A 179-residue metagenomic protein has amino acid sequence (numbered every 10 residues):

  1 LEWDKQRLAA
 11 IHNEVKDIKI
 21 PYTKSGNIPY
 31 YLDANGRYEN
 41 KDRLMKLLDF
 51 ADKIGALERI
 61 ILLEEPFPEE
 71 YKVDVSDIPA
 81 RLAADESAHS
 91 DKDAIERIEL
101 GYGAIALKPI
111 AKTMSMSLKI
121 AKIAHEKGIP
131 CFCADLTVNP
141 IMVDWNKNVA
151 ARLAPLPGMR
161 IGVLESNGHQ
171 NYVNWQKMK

Functional and structural regions predicted by a protein language model:
L1-T137, I141-V143: Catalytic core of soluble alpha/beta enzymes
T137-K179: Flexible C-terminal active-site loop/helix
